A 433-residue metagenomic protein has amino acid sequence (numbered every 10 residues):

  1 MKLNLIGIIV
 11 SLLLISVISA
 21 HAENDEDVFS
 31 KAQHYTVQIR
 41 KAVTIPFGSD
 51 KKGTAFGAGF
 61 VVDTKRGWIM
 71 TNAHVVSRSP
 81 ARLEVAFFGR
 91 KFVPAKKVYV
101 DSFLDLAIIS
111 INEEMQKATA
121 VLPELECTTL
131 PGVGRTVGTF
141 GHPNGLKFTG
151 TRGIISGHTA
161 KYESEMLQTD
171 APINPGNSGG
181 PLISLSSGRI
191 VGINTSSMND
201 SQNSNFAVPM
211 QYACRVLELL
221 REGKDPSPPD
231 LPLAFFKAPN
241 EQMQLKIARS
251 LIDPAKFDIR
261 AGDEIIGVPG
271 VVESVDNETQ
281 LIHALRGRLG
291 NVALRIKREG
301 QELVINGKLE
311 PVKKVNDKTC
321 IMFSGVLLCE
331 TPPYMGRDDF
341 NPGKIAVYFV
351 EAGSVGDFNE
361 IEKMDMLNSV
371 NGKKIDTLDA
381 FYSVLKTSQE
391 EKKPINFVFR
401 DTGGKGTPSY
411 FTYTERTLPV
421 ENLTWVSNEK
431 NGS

Functional and structural regions predicted by a protein language model:
H21-F60, N72, P80, V216-P229 (+1 more regions): N-terminal activation segment of mature serine protease catalytic domains
E23-D27, P46-R66, K91-P94, V121 (+3 more regions): A conserved glycine-rich beta-strand in the N-terminal activation segment of trypsin-fold
E23-F29, A95, E113-A118, I190-E241 (+4 more regions): C-terminal cap/linker of serine protease catalytic domains
N24-V28, K52, A118-M166, M198-N205 (+3 more regions): Flexible, gly/ser-rich surface segments that form the specificity/activation loops bordering the active-site cleft
Y35-Q38, I69-A73, L130-P143, T169 (+3 more regions): Active-site-proximal beta-strands of protease catalytic cores
T44, T64-G141, G145-F148, E163-M166 (+2 more regions): Conserved active-site neighborhood of the chymotrypsin/trypsin-like protease fold
I69-M70, S187, V191, A248 (+2 more regions): Conserved PDZ fold ligand-binding element
V75-R78, E264-R295, S369-V398: PDZ domains, with a preference for the canonical peptide-binding region formed by the helix
